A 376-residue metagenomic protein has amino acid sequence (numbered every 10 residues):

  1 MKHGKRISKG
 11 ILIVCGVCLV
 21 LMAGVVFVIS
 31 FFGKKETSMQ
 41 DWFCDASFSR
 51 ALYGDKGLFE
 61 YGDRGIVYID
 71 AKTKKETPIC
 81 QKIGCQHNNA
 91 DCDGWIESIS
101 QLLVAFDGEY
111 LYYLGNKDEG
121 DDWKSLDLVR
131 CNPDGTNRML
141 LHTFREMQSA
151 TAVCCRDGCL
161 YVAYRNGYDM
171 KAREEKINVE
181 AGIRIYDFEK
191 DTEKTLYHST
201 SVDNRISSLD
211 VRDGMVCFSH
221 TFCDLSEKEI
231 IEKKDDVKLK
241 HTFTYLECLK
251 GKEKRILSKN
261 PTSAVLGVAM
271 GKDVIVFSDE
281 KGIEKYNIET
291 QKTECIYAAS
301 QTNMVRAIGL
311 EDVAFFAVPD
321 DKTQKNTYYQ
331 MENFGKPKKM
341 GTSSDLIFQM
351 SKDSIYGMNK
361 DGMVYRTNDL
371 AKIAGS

Functional and structural regions predicted by a protein language model:
K2-V20: N-terminal Sec-pathway targeting helices
F43-Y53, N89-A105, M147-D157, S201-D213 (+3 more regions): Repeated scaffold domains used in trafficking and secretory/extracellular systems, primarily beta-propellers
F59-Y61, Y112-G115, Y161-R165, C217-H220 (+3 more regions): Residue position within the beta-strands of beta-propeller blades
Y61, E119-L126, D169-A181, L225-T242 (+1 more regions): Short, solvent-exposed loop/turn segments at conserved positions within beta-propeller repeat blades
G65-V67, D127-V129, G182-R184, F243-E247 (+2 more regions): A short loop-to-beta-strand structural motif that recurs across blades of beta-propeller domains
D70-K74, N132-T136, D187-D191, C248-K252 (+3 more regions): Short loop/turn segments that connect beta-strands within beta-propeller blades
T77-E97, H142-E146, Y197-V202, K259-P261 (+1 more regions): Surface-exposed loop and turn segments in beta-propeller and other repeat-based domains that flank or scaffold
K117, N166-Y168, F222, K281 (+2 more regions): Residue-level signature of beta-propeller blades and closely related beta-rich strand-turn architectures in secreted
